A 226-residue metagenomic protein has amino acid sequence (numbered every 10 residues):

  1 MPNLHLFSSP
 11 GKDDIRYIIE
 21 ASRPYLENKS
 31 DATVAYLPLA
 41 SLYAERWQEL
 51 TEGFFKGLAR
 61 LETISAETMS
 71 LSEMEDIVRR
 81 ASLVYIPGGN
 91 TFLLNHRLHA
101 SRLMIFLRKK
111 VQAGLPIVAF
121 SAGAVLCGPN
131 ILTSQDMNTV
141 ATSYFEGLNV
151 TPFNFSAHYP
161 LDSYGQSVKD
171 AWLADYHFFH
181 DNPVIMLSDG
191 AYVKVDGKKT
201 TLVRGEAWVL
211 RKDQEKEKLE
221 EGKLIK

Functional and structural regions predicted by a protein language model:
M1-K29, Y36-E49, T133, M137-K226: C-terminal and late-domain segments of enzyme folds
L50-L61: Short helix-loop-beta junction
L58-A59, A81, G114, T151: Short, well-ordered alpha-helix to beta-strand connector turns
T63-M69: An anion-binding catalytic pocket shared by soluble metabolic enzymes
S70-M74: Short acidic active-site motifs
I77-R80, S101-G114: Catalytic-core regions built around general acid/base machinery
Y85-G88, V111-N130: Catalytic nucleophile loop
T91-S101: Glycine/threonine-rich flexible loop motifs
